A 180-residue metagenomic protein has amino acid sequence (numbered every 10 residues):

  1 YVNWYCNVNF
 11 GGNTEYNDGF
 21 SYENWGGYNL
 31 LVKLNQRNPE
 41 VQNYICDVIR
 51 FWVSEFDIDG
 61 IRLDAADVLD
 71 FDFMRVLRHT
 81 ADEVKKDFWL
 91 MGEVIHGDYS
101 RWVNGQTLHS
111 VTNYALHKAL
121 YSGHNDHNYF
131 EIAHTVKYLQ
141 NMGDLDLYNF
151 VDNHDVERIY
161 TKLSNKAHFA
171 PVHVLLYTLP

Functional and structural regions predicted by a protein language model:
Y1-N3, F20-L31, H117-Y129, N165-L175: Short charge-dense sequence patches
Y1-R50, S54-E55, L77-E83, S100: Substrate-binding/active-site clefts of carbohydrate-active enzymes
N3, F20-E23, V32, P39 (+6 more regions): Flexible, active-site-adjacent loop/turn segments at secondary-structure boundaries
N9, N24-N29, S54-I58, T112-H117 (+1 more regions): Generic detector of short, locally flexible boundary/turn motifs and exposed helical patches
G27-Q42, D59-V68, H117-N125, N153-N165: The substrate-binding groove and active-site-proximal loops of carbohydrate-active enzymes, especially glycoside
Y44, D72, V76, A167-P171: Short, conserved clusters of charged catalytic residues that mark active-site and nucleotide-handling motifs
V48-R50, S54, R62-L147, L175: Active-site-proximal helices and loops of the catalytic beta/alpha 8
I49, K137-P180: Active-site-proximal substrate-binding groove within the catalytic cores of carbohydrate-active enzymes
